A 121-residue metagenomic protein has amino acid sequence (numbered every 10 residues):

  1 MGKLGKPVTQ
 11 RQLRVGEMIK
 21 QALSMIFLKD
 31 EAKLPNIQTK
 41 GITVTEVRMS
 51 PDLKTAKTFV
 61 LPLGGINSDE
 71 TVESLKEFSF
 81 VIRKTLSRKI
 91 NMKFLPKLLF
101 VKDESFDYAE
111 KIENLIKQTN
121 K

Functional and structural regions predicted by a protein language model:
M1-T55, L61-K121: Charge-rich, low-complexity N-terminal segments
